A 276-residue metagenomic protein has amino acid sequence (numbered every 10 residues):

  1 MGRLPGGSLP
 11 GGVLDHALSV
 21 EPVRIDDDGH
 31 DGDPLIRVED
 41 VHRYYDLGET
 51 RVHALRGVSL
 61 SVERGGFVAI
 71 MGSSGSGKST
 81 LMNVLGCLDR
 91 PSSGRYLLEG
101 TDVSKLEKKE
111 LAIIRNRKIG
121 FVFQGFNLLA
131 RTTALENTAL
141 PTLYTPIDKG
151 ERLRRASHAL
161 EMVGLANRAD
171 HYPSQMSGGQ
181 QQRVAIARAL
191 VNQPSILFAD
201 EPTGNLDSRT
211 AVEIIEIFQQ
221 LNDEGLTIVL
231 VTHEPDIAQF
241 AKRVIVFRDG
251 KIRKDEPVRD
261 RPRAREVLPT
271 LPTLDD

Functional and structural regions predicted by a protein language model:
G2-D31: Pre-NBD coupling/linker segments of ABC/ABC-like ATPases
G7, G12, R24, I36 (+6 more regions): Intrinsically disordered, low-complexity segments enriched in proline/serine/threonine
P34-F247, I252: ABC family nucleotide-binding domain
K251-D276: Conserved beta-strand-loop-alpha-helix hinge in the C-terminal portion of ABC ATPase nucleotide-binding domains
